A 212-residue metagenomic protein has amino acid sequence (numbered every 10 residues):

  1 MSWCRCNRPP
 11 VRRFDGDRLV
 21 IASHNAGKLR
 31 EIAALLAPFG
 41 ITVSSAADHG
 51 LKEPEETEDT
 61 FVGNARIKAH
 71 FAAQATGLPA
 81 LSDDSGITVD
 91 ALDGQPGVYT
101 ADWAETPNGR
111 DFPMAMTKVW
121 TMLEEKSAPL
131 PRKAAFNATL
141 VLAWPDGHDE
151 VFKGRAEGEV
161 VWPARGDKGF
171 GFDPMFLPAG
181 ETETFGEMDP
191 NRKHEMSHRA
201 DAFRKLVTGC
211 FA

Functional and structural regions predicted by a protein language model:
C4-C6: Cysteine-centered motifs
R12-V20, A26-A212: Anionic-ligand binding patches
